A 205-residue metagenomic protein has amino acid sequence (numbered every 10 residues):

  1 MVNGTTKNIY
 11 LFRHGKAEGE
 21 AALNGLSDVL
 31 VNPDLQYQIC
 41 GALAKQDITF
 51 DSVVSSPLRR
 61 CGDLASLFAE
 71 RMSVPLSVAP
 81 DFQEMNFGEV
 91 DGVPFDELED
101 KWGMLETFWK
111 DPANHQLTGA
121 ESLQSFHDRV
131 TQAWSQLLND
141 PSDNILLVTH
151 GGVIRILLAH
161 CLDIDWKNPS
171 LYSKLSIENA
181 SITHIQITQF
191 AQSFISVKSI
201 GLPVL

Functional and structural regions predicted by a protein language model:
M1-N8, K45-I48, M85-E97, A159-L205: Acidic, low-complexity terminal tails and accessory targeting/binding regions of phosphate-metabolizing enzymes
K7-M72: Active-site-proximal alpha-helix that buttresses catalytic centers in soluble enzyme cores
I9, D143-G152: Generic beta-sheet signal
Y10, S77-A79, K198: General small-molecule cofactor/ligand-binding pocket signal
A17, V153-I154: Short active-site segment of divalent metal-dependent hydrolases/proteases that encodes the spacing between
Q46-T49, L137-D143: Glycine-rich phosphate-binding loop signature in dinucleotide/nucleotide-binding domains
S55-S56, D128, V148-T149: Short beta-strand scaffold positions
E70-V130: Phosphate-handling substructures
